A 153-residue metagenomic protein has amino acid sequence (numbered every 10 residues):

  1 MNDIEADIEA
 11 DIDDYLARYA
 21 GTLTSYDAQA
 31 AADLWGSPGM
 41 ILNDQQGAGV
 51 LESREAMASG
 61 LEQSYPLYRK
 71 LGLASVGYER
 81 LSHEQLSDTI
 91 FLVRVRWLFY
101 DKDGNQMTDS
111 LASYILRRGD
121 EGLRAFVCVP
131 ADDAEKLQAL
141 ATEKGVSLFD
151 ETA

Functional and structural regions predicted by a protein language model:
M1-L34, E143-A153: Short, low-complexity N-terminal intrinsically disordered segments enriched in polar/charged residues
A28-L86: A solvent-exposed, acidic/Ser-Thr-rich amphipathic alpha-helical stretch
W35-G36, W97-F99, V129-A131: Short beta-strand segments enriched in hydrophobic/aromatic residues within well-folded beta-rich domains
I41-Q45, I90-Y100: Short, well-ordered beta-strand segments in beta-rich or mixed alpha/beta enzyme and ligand-binding folds
G47-A48, G104, E121-G122: Detector for glycine-centered tight turns/loop "hinges" at secondary-structure junctions
Y78-E84, R96-F99, L111-R117: Hydrophobic/aromatic beta-strand elements that line small-molecule binding cavities or substrate pockets in beta-rich
F99-M107: Short, cysteine-centered beta-strand-loop-beta hairpins and adjacent loop/turn segments enriched in charged/polar
M107-V146: Short beta-strand edge/turn micro-motifs at domain boundaries
